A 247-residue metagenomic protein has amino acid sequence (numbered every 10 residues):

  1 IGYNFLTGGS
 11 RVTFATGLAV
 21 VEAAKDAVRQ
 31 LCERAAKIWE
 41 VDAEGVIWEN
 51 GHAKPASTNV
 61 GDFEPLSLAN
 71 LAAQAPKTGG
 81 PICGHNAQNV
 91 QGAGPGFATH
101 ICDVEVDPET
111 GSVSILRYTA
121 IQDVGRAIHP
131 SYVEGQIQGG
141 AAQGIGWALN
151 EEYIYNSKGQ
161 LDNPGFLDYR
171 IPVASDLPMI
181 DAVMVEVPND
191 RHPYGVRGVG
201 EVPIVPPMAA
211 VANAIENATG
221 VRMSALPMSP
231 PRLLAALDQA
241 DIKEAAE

Functional and structural regions predicted by a protein language model:
I1-E247: Cofactor-binding beta-sheet edge motifs in enzyme active sites
